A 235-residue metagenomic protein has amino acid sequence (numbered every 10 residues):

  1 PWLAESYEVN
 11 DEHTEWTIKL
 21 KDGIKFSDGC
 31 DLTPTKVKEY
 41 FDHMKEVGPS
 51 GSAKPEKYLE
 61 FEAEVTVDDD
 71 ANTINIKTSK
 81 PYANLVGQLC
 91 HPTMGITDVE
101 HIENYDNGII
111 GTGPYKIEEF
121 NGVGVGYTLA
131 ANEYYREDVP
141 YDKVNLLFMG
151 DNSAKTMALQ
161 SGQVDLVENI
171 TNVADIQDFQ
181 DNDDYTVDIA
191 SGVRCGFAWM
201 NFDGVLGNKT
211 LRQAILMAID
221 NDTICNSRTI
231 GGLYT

Functional and structural regions predicted by a protein language model:
E5-S50, L206: Aromatic- and charge-enriched surface segment that lines or borders ligand/interaction sites
E8, E12, K19, A53-V99: Surface-exposed binding/hinge segments that line and control ligand-binding clefts or catalytic entry sites
I24-C30, Y134-D138, D203-L211: Short helix-loop capping/hinge motifs at secondary-structure junctions, enriched in acidic/polar residues
G87-V139, K143: Gly/Pro-rich hinge or "lid" segments in bacterial periplasmic/extracellular proteins
N132-Q177: Ligand-site clamp/hinge motif
I176-I189: Ligand-binding "clamshell"
D188-M200: Periplasmic-binding protein-like
D203-T235: Periplasmic-binding protein-like
